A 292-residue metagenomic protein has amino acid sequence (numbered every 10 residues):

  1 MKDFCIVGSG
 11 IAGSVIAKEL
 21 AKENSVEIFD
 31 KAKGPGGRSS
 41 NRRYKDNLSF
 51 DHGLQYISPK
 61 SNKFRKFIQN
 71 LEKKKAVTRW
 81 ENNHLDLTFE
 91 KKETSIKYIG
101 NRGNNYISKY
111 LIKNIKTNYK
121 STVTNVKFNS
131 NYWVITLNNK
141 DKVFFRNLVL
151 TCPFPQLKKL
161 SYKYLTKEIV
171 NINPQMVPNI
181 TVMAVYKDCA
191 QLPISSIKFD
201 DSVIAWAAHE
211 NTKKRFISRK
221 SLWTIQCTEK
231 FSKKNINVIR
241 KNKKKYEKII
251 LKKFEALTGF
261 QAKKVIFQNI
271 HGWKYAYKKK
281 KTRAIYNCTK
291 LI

Functional and structural regions predicted by a protein language model:
K2, N138-N147: Core beta-strand elements of the Rossmann-like FAD/NAD(P) dinucleotide-binding domain in flavoenzyme oxidoreductases
C5-V7, K18-K45: Glycine-rich FAD pyrophosphate-binding loop
E19, S40-N83: N-terminal FAD cofactor-binding segment of flavoenzymes
G36, F145-S195, F260: Central helical "cap/lid" subdomain
N41-R43, K213-R219, F267-I292: FAD-binding beta-loop-beta segment adjacent to the flavin cofactor pocket
Y56-N62, L85-Y110, V238-I249: Short beta-strand to alpha-helix junction loop
Y119-V134: A conserved short coil-to-beta-strand element within the FAD-binding core of flavoproteins
A190, K213, I217-L222, C227-K274: Flavin-binding catalytic cores
